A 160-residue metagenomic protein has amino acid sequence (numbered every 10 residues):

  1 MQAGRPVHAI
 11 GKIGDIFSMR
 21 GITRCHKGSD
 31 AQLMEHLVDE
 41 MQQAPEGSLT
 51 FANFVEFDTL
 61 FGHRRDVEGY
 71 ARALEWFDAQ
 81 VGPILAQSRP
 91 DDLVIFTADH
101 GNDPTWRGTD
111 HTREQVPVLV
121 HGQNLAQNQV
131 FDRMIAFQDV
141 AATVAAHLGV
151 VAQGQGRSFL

Functional and structural regions predicted by a protein language model:
M1-L160: Feature captures the catalytic ectodomains and active-site-proximal regions of enzymes that hydrolyze or transfer
